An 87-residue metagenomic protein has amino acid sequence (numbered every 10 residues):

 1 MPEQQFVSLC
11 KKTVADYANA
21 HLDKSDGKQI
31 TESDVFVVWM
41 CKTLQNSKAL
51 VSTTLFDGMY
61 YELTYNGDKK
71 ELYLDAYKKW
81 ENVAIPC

Functional and structural regions predicted by a protein language model:
M1-L44: N-terminal non-globular leader segments, chiefly Sec-dependent signal peptides
D34-E71: Amphipathic, interaction-prone secondary-structure segments
K69-C87: A short, surface-exposed interaction/processing loop segment used at functional sites
